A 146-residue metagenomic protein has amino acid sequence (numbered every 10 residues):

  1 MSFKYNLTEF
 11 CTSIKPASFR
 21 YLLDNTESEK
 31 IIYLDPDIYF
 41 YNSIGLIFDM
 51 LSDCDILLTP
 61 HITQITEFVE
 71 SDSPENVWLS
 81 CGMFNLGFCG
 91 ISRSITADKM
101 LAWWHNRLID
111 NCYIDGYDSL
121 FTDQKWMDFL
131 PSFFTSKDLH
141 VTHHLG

Functional and structural regions predicted by a protein language model:
M1-G146: Glycosyltransferase catalytic domains, chiefly GT-A lineage
